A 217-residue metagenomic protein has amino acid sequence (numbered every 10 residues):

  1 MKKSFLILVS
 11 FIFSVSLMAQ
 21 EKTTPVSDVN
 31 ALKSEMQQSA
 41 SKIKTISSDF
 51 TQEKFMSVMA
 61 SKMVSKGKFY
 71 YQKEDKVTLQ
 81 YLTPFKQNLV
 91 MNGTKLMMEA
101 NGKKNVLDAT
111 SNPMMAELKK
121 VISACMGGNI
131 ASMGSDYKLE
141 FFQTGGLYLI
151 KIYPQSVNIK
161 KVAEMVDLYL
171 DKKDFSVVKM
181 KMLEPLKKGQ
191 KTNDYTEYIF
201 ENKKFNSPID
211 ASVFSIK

Functional and structural regions predicted by a protein language model:
M1-S4, A19-Q20: Positively charged n-region of N-terminal signal peptides that target proteins for export
S4-S14: Sec-dependent N-terminal signal peptides
E21-K22, K68-K120, T196: An acidic-aromatic
E21-P25, Q37, S41-K42, K54 (+3 more regions): Flexible, processing/modification-adjacent segments and terminal tails in exported/periplasmic/extracellular proteins
S39-S57, T78: A short, Trp-centered hydrophobic/proline-enriched beta-strand micro-motif
S48-F50, V64-K66, M91, I152 (+1 more regions): Extended beta-sheet lipid-handling architectures
F55-K62, K187-K191: Flexible, membrane-facing loop/turn or short amphipathic-helix motifs that contact lipid bilayers or gate lipid-binding
I130-K217: Gly/Pro-enriched, hydrophobic low-complexity segments that function as extracytoplasmic propeptides/linkers
